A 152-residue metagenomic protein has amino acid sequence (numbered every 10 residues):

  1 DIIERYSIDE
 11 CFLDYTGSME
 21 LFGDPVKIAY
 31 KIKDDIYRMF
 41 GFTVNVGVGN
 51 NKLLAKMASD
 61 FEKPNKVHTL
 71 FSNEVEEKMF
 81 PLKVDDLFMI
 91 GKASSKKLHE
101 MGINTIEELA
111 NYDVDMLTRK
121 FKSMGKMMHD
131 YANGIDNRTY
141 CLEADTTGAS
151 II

Functional and structural regions predicted by a protein language model:
D1-D24: Noncatalytic, basic helical substrate-engagement surface that gates or grips nucleic-acid strands
E10-T16, E77-F80, I151-I152: Acidic/polar active-site rim loop that often engages polyanionic ligands
Y15, E20-F22, K52-A58, L117-T118: Short, well-ordered, mixed-charge alpha-helical segments that flank or form enzyme active sites
S18-M19, G49-L53, V84, S94 (+1 more regions): Short acidic/polar capping segments at secondary-structure boundaries
D24-D86: Long, highly charged, low-complexity intrinsically disordered interaction regions that mediate electrostatic DNA/RNA
D86, S94-I152: DNA-contacting surface of Y-family translesion DNA polymerases
